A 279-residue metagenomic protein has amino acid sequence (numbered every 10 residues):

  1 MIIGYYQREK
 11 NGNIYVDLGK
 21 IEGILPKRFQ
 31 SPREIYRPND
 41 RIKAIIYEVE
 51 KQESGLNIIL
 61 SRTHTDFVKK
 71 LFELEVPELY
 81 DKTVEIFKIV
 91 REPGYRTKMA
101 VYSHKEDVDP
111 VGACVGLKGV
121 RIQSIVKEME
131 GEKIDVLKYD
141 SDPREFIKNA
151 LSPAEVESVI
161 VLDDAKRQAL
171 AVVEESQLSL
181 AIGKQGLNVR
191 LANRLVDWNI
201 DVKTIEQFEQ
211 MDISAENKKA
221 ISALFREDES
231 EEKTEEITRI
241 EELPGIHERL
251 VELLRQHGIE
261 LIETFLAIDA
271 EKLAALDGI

Functional and structural regions predicted by a protein language model:
M1-I279: RNA-contacting regions in translation and RNA-metabolism proteins, encompassing KH/S1 modules where present
